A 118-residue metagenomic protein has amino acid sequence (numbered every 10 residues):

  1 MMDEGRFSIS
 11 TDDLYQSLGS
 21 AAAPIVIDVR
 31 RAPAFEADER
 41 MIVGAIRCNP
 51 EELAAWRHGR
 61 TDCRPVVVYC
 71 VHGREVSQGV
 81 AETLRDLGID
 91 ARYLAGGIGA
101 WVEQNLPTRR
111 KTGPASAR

Functional and structural regions predicted by a protein language model:
M1-I25, V29-V67, H72-R118: Rhodanese-like catalytic fold shared by cysteine-dependent sulfurtransferases and DSP/PTP-type phosphatases
